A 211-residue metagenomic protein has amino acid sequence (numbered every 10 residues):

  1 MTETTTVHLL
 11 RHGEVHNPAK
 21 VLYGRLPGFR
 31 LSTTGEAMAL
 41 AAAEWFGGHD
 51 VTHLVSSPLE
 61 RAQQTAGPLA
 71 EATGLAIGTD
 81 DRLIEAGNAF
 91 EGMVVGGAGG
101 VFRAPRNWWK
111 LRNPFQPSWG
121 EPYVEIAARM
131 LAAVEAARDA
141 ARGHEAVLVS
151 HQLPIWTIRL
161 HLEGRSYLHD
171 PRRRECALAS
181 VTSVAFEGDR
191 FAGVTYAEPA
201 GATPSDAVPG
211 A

Functional and structural regions predicted by a protein language model:
M1-T5, L75-T79, E85-G97, D139-H144 (+1 more regions): Acidic, low-complexity terminal tails and accessory targeting/binding regions of phosphate-metabolizing enzymes
T5, L10-I77: Active-site-proximal alpha-helix that buttresses catalytic centers in soluble enzyme cores
V7, H144-Q152: Generic beta-sheet signal
H16, R61-Q63, A86-G87, P154-W156: Short, active-site-adjacent cap segments at secondary-structure transitions
L40-G47, A127, L131-D139: Generic structural signal for well-ordered alpha-helical scaffold segments
S56-S57, A128, V149-S150: Short beta-strand scaffold positions
P68, T157-H161: Active-site signature of alpha/beta-hydrolase-fold catalytic machinery across serine- and Asp/Cys-nucleophile hydrolases
A104-E125: Short glycine/proline- and acidic residue-enriched helix-loop micro-motifs that form flexible lids or anion-recognition
